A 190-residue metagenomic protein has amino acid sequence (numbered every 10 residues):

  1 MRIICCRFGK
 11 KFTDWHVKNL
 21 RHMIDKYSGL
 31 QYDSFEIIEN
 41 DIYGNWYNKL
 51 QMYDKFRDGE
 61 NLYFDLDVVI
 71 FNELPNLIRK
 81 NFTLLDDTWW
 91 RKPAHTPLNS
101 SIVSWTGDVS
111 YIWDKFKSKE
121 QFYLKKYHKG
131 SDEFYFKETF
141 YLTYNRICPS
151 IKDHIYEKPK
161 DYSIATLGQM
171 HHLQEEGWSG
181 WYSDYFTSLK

Functional and structural regions predicted by a protein language model:
M1-W46, R57-D58, T166-K190: N-terminal anchoring/stem segment of glycosyltransferases
I3-I4, L62, V103, F136: Hydrophobic beta-strand residues in large extracellular and virion-surface proteins
R7, I38-D41, D86-T88, T106 (+2 more regions): Residues at the C-termini of beta-strands that transition into short coil/loop
K18, Y47, Q51, G130-E138: A structural signal for well-ordered alpha-helical segments within the folded catalytic domains of diverse enzymes
H22, F35-D41, L66-P75, I151-I155: Short, polar loop motifs at secondary-structure junctions
S34-I37, L62-D65, T83-L84, N145-I151: A structural signal for short, well-ordered beta-strand segments and their strand-loop junctions that often border
D41-P97, S104-D108: GT-A fold catalytic core of metal-dependent nucleotide-sugar glycosyltransferases, centered on the diacidic
G107-K190: Catalytic core and acceptor-binding pocket of nucleotide-sugar-dependent glycosyltransferases
